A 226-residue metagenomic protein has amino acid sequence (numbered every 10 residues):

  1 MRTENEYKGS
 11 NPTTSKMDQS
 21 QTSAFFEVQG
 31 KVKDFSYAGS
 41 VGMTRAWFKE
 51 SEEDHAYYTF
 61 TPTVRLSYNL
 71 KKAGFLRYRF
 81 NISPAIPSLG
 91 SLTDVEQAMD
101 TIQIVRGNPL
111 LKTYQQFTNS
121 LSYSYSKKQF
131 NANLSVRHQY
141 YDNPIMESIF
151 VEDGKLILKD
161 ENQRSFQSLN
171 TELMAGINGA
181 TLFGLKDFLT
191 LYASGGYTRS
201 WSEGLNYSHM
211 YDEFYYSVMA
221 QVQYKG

Functional and structural regions predicted by a protein language model:
R2, V32-D34, M43-K49, A56 (+8 more regions): Transmembrane beta-strands of outer-membrane beta-barrel pores
R2-T13, K49-Y57, L89-Q97, I102-I104 (+3 more regions): Outer-membrane beta-barrel translocator domains and adjoining extracellular loop/strand segments of Gram-negative
M17, P84-N133, Y140, L158-M174 (+1 more regions): Outer-membrane beta-barrel signature, preferentially recognizing the C-terminal barrel domain of Gram-negative
M17-E53, Y57-S67, F188-Y197, Y216-G226: Surface-exposed extracellular loop regions of Gram-negative outer-membrane beta-barrel proteins
Q21-E27, T61-T63, R77, N108 (+5 more regions): Membrane-embedded beta-strand positions in outer-membrane beta-barrel channels/transporters
D34-G39, K72-L76, Q129-A132, T181-L191 (+1 more regions): Repeated loop/turn-to-beta-strand initiation elements of outer-membrane beta-barrel proteins
N69-K71, Y114: A short, compositionally biased micro-patch
K112, N131-Q223: Outer membrane beta-barrel strand-and-loop segments of large Gram-negative receptors, especially TonB-dependent
